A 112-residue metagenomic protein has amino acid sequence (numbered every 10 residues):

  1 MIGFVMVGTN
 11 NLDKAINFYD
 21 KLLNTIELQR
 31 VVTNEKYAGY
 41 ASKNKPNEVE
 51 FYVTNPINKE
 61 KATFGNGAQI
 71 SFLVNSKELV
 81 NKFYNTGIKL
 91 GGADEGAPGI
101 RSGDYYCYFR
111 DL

Functional and structural regions predicted by a protein language model:
M1-G3: Extreme N-terminal starter segment of soluble prokaryotic enzymes
M6, A41, T54, G99 (+1 more regions): Residue-level detector of conserved, well-ordered beta-strand and adjacent loop positions that form binding/recognition
V7-V49: Core segments of cupin and vicinal oxygen chelate
T9-D13, K77, D104: Short alpha-helix boundary/capping motifs
K14-N17, K21-N24, E78-K89: Replace "anionic and nucleotidyl ligands
E35, A41-K82: Long, continuous compositionally biased terminal/linker segments
Y84-L112: Vicinal oxygen chelate
